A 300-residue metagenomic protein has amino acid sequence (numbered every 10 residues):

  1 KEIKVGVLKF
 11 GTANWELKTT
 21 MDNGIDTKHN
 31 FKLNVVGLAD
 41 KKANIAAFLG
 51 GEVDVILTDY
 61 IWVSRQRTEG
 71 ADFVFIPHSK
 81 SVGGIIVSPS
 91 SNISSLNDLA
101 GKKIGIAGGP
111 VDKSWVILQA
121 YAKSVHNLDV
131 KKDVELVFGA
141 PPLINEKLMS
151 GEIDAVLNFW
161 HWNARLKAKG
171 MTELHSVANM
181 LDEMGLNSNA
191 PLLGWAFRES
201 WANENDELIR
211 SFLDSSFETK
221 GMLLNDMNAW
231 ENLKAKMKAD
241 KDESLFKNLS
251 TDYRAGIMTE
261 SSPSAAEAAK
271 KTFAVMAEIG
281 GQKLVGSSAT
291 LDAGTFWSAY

Functional and structural regions predicted by a protein language model:
K1-F138, D154-W160, L174-V177: Short, glycine-/small- and polar/acidic-enriched structural segments that line small-molecule recognition paths
N14, K18, I45, Y60-V63 (+13 more regions): Extracytoplasmic/secreted envelope proteins and their assembly/folding machinery, especially bacterial periplasmic
N23-G24, G51, G151, G256 (+1 more regions): Short glycine-centered helix-capping/turn motifs at secondary-structure transition points
K28, A178-S188, A255-A269: Short, solvent-exposed loop/beta-turn-alpha elements that line the ligand-binding surface or hinge of extracytoplasmic
Y60-I61, V137, P142-A235: Pocket-lining segment of extracytoplasmic ligand-binding domains
A202-G281: Secondary-structure end/capping motifs
K270-Y300: Conserved C-terminal helix/tail region of periplasmic/extracytoplasmic solute-binding proteins
